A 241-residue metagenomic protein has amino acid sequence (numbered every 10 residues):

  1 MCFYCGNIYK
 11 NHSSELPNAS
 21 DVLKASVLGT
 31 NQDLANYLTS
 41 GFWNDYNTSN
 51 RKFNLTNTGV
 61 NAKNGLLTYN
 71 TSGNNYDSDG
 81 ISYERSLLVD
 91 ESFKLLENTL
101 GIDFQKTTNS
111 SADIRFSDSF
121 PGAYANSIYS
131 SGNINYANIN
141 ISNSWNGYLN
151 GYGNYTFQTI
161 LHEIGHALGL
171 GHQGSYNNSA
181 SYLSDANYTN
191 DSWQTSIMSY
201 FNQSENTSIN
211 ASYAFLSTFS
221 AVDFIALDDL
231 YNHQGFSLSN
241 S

Functional and structural regions predicted by a protein language model:
M1-S241: Zinc-dependent metalloendopeptidases
